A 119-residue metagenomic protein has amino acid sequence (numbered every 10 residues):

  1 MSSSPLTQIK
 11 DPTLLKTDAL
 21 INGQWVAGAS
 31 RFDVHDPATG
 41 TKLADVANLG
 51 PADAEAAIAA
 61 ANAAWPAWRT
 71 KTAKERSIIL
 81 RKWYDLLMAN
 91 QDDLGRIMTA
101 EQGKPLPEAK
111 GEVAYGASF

Functional and structural regions predicted by a protein language model:
M1-D45, I78, K82: Terminal low-complexity tails and localization/encapsulation signals of metabolic enzymes
L43-F119: Glycine-rich loop-to-alpha-helix module at the N-terminal edge of alpha/beta enzyme cores
